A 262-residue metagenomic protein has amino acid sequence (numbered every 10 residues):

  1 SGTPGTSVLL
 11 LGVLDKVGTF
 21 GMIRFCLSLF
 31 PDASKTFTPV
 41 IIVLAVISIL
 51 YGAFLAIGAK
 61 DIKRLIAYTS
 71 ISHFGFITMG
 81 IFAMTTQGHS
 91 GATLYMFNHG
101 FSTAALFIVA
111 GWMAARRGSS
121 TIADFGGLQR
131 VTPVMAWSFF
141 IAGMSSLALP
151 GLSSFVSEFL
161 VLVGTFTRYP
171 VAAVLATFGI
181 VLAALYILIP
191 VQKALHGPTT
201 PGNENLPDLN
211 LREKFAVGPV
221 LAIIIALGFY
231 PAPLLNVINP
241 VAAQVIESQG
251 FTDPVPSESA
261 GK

Functional and structural regions predicted by a protein language model:
S1-K193: Hydrophobic transmembrane alpha-helices and their helix-loop junctions in integral membrane proteins
G2-T3, T132-M135, I187-K262: Cytoplasmic/organellar membrane-interface segments at the starts of transmembrane helices in multi-pass inner-membrane
